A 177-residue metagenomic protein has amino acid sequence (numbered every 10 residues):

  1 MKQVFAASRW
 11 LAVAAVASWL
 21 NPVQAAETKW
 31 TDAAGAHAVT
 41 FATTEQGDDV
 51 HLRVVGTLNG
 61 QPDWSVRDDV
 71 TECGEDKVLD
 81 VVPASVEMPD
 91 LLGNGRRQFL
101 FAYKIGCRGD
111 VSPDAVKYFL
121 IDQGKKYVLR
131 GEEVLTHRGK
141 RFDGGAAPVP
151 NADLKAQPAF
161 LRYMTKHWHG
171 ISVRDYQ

Functional and structural regions predicted by a protein language model:
M1-A12, S18: Bacterial N-terminal signal peptides that target proteins for export
A17-Q24: C-terminal segment of classical bacterial N-terminal signal peptides
Q24-H37, T44, D114-K117, I121-Q177: Acidic, small-residue rich beta-repeat scaffolds with periodic aromatic anchors
A25-E72, V173-D175: Flexible low-complexity loop/turn motifs enriched in small/helix-breaking residues
A34-T43, L91-Y103: Acidic/hydrophobic-patterned starts of short beta strands in beta-sheet-rich repeat architectures
T40-G47, E75-V78, G106-S112: Short consensus segments that form the blades of beta-propeller domains, in both extracellular/periplasmic
C73-V86: Repeat-based blade/solenoid architectures
E87-R97, I121-K126: A short, structured loop/turn motif at beta-sheet edges
